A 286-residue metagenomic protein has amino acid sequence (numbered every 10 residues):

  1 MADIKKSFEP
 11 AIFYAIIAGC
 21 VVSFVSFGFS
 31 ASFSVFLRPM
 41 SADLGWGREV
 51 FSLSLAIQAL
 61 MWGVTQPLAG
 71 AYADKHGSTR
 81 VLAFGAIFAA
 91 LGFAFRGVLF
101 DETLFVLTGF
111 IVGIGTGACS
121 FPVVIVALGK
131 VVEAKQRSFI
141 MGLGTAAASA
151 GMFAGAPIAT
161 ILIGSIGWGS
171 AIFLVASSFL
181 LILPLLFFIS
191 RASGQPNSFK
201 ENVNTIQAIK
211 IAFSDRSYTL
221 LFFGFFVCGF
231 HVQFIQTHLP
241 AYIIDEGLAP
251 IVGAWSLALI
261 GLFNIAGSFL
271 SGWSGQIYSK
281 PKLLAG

Functional and structural regions predicted by a protein language model:
S7-A18, K210-G224: Juxtamembrane cytosolic amphipathic helices that cap and anchor the N-termini of specific transmembrane helices
Y14-R48, Q66-A69, I235-P240: Extracytoplasmic
A31, A59-P67, M152-F153, G261-F269: Residue-level signature of mid-helix packing/kink "hotspots" within the transmembrane helices of 12-pass Major
F33-L37, D215-S271: Extracytoplasmic gate region of multi-pass secondary transporters
V64-E102: Conserved MFS/SLC helix-loop-helix module at the cytosolic interface between two early adjacent transmembrane helices
G109-A146: Cytoplasmic helix-loop-helix junction between adjacent transmembrane helices in 12-TM secondary transporters
G144-A192: Helix-loop-helix hairpin linking two adjacent transmembrane segments in secondary transporters
F188-Q207: Flexible cytoplasmic inter-helical loops of multi-pass small-molecule transporters
